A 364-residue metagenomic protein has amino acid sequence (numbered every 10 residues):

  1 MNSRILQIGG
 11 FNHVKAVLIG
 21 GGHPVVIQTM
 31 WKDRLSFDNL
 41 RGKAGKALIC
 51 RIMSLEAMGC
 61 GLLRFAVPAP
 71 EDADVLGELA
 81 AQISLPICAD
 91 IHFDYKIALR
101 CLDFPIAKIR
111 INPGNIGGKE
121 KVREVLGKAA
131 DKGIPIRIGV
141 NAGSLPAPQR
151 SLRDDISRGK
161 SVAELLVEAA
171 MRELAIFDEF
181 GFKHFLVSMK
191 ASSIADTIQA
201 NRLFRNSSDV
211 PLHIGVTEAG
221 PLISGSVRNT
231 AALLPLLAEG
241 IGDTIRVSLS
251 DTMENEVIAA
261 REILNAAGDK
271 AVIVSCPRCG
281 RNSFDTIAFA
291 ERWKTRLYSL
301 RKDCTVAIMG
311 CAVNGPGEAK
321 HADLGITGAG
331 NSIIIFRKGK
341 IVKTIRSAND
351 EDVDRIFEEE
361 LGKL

Functional and structural regions predicted by a protein language model:
M1-M30, R34-N39, T295: N-terminal amphipathic alpha-helix/helix-capping segment at the start of soluble metabolic enzymes
G21-A47, A66, L85-F93, G114 (+2 more regions): Active-site mouth loops of central-metabolism enzymes
I27, D90, I138, V187 (+5 more regions): Conserved, mostly hydrophobic/aromatic
M30-L40, L55-A80, R110-G118, F185-I194: Glycine-rich, proline-tolerant flexible connector loops at the mouths of alpha/beta enzymes
I49-L55, R64-F104: N-terminal active-site wall of soluble small-molecule enzyme domains
G59, Q82-L85, L102-I109, A130-G133 (+4 more regions): Glycine-enriched alpha-helix->loop->beta-strand junction motifs that scaffold or abut catalytic
A69-I91, E124-I136, N201-L212, W293-L297: Alpha-helix-loop-beta-strand connector modules within alpha/beta enzyme cores
R137-V140, R150-S299, T305-I308: Catalytic alpha/beta core domains of metabolic enzymes, predominantly
